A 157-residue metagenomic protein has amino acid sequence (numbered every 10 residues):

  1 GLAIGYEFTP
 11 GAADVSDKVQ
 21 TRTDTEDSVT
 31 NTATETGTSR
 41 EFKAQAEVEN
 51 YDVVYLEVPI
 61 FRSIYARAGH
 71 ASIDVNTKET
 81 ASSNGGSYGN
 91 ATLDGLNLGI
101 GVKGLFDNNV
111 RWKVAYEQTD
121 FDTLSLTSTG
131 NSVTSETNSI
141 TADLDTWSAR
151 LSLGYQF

Functional and structural regions predicted by a protein language model:
G1-N84, Y88-L96, K103-V110, Q118 (+2 more regions): Gram-negative (and chloroplast) outer-membrane scaffold detector with strong preference for beta-barrel transmembrane
D17-V19, S125-S128: Short aromatic-enriched loop/helix-cap "lid" or pocket-rim segments at secondary-structure transitions that line
K103, Q118-L124, G130: Structured catalytic cores of enzymes that bind and process phosphorylated ligands/cofactors
V114: Contiguous ligand/interfacial binding patches
L126-N138: Surface-exposed intrinsically disordered loops and tails
